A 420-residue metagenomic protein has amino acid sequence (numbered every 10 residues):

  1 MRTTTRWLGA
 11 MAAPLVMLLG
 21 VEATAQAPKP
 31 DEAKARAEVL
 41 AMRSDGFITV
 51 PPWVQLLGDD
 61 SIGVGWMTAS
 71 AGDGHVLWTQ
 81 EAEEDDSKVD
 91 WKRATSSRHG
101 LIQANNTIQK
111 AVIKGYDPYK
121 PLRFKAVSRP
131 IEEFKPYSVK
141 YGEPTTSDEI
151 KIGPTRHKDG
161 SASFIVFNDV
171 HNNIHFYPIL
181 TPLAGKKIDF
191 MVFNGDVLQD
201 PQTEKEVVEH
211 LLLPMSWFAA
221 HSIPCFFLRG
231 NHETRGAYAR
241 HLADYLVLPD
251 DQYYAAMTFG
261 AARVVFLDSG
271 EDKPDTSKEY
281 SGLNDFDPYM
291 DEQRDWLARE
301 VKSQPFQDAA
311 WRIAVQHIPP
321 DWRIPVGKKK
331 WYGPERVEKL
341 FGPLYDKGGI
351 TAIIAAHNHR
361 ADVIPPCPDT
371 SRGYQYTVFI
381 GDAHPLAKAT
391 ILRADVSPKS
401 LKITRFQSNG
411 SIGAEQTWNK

Functional and structural regions predicted by a protein language model:
M1-M11: Bacterial N-terminal signal peptides that target proteins for export
G9-L19: Bacterial N-terminal signal peptides
A23-V166, G185, D308-A309, R393-K420: Acidic, histidine-bearing metal-coordination/catalytic regions of metal-dependent phosphoesterases
V112, P121-K151, K205, E209-F306 (+4 more regions): Extended active-site neighborhood of metal-dependent phosphoesterases/phosphodiesterases
D159-A237: Conserved, compact domain cores that house catalytic/ligand-binding motifs in diverse enzymes and effector modules
S161-H171, A261-E271, I313-H317, T377-A383 (+1 more regions): Active-site-proximal beta-strand elements of phosphoester/diester hydrolases
I165-N168, F190-D196, P224-N231, I313-H317 (+2 more regions): Active-site neighborhood of phospho(di)ester-bond hydrolases with catalytic His/Asp-centered motifs
Y280-G282, F286, P305-T351: Active-site-proximal segments of metal-dependent phosphoesterases and phosphodiesterases across multiple
